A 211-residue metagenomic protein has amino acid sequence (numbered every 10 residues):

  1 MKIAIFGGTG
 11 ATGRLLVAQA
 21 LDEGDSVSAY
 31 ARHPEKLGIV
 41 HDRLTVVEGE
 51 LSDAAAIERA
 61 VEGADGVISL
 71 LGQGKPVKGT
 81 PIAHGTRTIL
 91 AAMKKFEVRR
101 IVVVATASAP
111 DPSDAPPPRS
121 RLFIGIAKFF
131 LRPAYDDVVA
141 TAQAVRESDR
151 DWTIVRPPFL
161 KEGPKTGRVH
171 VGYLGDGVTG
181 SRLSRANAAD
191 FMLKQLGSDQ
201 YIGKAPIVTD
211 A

Functional and structural regions predicted by a protein language model:
K2, F6-G10, F96-I101, L174-A211: Mid/C-terminal beta-alpha module of Rossmann-like enzyme folds, strongest in SDR-family dehydrogenases/epimerases
I3-E23: N-terminal Rossmann NAD(P)H-binding glycine-rich loop of SDR-like oxidoreductase domains
Y30-E35, E50-L51: N-terminal Rossmann-fold cofactor-binding loop
T45-A64: Conserved Rossmann-fold cofactor-binding substructure of NAD(P)-dependent oxidoreductases
V61, D65-I68, V102: N-terminal Rossmann-like NAD(P) cofactor-binding module of classical short-chain dehydrogenase/reductase
G74-I101, A140: NAD(P)-cofactor binding segment of oxidoreductase domains
A115, P164-V169, Q195-K204: Glycine/proline-rich active-site loop of Rossmann-fold NAD(P)-dependent oxidoreductases
A142-P164: Conserved beta-loop-beta element that borders a ligand/cofactor-binding pocket
